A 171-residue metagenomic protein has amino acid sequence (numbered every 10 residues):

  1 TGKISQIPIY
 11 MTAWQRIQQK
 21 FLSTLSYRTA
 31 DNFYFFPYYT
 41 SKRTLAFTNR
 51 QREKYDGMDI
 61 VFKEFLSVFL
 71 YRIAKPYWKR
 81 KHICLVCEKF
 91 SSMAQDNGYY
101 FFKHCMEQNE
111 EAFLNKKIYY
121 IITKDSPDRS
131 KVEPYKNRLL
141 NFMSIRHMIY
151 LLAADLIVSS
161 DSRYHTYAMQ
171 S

Functional and structural regions predicted by a protein language model:
T1-I83, E107: Basic, ligand-binding patches in group-transfer machinery, especially extracytoplasmic/periplasmic segments
H82-S171: Active-site and donor-binding regions of nucleotide-sugar-utilizing enzymes
